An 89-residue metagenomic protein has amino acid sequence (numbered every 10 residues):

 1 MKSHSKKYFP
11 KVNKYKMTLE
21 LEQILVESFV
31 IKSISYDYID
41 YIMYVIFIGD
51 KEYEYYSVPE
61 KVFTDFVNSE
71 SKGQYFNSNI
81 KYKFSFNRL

Functional and structural regions predicted by a protein language model:
K2-L89: Acidic/histidine-enriched, beta-strand-rich ligand/metal-binding domains
